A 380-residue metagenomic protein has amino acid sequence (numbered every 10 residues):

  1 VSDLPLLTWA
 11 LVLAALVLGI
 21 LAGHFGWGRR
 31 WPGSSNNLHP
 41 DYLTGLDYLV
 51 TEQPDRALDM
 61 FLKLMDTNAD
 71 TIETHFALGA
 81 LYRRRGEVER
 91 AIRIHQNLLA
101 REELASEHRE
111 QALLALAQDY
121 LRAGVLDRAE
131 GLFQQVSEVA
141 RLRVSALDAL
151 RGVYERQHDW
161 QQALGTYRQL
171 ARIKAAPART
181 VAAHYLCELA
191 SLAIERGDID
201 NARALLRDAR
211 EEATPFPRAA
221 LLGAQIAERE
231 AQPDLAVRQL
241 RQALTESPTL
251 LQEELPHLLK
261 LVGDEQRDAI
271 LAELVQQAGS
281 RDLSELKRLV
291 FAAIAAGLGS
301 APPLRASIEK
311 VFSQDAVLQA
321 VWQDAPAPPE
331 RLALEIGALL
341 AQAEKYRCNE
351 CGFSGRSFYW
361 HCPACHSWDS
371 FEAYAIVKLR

Functional and structural regions predicted by a protein language model:
V1-N36, G131, Q135, V139-D148 (+4 more regions): Long, contiguous interaction/recruitment modules in multidomain scaffold/adaptor proteins
S34-D70, A77, R83-E87, R93 (+3 more regions): Alpha-helical segment of the N-proximal tetratricopeptide repeat
H39, E73, E107-Q111, S145 (+6 more regions): Start-of-helix register in tetratricopeptide repeats
T44, L78, L116, L150 (+6 more regions): Structural register within alpha-helical repeat arrays
Y48, Y82, Y120, Y154 (+4 more regions): Residue at a conserved register position within TPR or TPR-like alpha-solenoid repeats
T51, R85, A123, Q157 (+4 more regions): Structural motif corresponding to the intra-repeat A-B loop/turn of tetratricopeptide repeats
A69, E103, E107, R141 (+5 more regions): Short coil turns that delineate tetratricopeptide repeat
I92-L98, D127-Q135, Q162-R172, D198-A209 (+5 more regions): Alpha-helical repeat scaffolds
